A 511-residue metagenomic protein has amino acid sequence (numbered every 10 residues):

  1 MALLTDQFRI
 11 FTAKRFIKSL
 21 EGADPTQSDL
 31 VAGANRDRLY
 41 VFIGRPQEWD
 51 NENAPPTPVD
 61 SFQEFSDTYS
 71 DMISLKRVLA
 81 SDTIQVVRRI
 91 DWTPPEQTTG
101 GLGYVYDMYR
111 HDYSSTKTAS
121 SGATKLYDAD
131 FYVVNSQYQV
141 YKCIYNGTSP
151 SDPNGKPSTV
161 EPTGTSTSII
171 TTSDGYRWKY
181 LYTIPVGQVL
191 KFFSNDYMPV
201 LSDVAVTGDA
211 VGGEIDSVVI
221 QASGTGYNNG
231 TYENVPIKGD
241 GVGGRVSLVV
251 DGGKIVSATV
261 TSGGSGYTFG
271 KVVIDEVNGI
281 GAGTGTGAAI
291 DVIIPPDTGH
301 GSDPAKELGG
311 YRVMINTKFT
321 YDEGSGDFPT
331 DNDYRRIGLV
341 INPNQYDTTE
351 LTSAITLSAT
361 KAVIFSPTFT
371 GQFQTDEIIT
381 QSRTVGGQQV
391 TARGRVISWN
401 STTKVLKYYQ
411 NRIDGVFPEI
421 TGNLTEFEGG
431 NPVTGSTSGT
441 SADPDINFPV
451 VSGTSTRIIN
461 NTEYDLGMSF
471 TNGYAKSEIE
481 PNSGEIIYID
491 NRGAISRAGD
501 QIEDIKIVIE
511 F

Functional and structural regions predicted by a protein language model:
M1-A210, A289-I293, G299-H300, P304 (+8 more regions): Tryptophan-rich substrate-binding surfaces of secreted polymer-degrading and adhesive proteins
T171-F511: Conserved, function-critical positions that sit in or immediately flank catalytic and ligand-binding motifs
